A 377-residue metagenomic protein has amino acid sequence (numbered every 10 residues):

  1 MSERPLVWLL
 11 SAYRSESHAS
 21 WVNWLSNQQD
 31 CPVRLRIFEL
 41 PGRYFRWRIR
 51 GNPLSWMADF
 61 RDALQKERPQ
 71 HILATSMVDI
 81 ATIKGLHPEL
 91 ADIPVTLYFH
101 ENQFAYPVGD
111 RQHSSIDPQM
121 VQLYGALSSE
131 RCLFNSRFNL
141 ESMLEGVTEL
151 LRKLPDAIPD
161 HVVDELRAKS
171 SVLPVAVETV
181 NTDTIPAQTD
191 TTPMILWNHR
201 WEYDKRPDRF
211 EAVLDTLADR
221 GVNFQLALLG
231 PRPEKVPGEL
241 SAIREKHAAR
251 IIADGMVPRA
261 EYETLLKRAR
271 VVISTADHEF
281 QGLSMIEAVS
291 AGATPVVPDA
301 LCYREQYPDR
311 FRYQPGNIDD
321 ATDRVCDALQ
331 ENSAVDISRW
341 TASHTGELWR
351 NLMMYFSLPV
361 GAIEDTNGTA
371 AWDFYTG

Functional and structural regions predicted by a protein language model:
W47-G51, L329-Y375: A charged, aromatic-enriched C-terminal amphipathic alpha-helix characteristic of glycosyltransferases across folds
S128-D183: Donor nucleotide-sugar binding/catalytic pocket of nucleotide-sugar-dependent glycosyltransferases
D164, G238-V257: Nucleotide-activated donor-binding/catalytic signature segment of Leloir-type glycosyltransferases, i.e., the conserved
V177-E178, T184-K205, E211-D215, L226-A227: Conserved donor-binding/catalytic core segment of Leloir-type glycosyltransferases
N223-L240, G255: Glycosyltransferase donor-sugar binding loop
D277: Aromatic "clamp/platform" in nucleotide-sugar-dependent glycosyltransferases that forms part of the donor/acceptor
T294-V297: Short hydrophobic beta-strand element within catalytic cores of glycosyltransferases and related nucleotide-activated
F311-D319, D323, D327-L329: Conserved acidic donor-binding segment of nucleotide-sugar-dependent glycosyltransferases
